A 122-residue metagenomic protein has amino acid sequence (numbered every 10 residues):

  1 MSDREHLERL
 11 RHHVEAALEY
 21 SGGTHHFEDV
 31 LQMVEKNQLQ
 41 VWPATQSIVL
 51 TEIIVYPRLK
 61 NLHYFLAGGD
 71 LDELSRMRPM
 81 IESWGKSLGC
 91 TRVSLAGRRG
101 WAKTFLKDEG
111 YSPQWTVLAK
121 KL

Functional and structural regions predicted by a protein language model:
M1-H25: Short amphipathic alpha-helix that is part of the acyltransferase structural core
E5-E8, H12, E28, D72-P79: Generic alpha-helical secondary structure signal
L18-L39: Active-site rim helix/loop that mediates acceptor-substrate recognition in acyltransferases
G22-G23, A44-L50, R98-A102: Short amphipathic alpha-helical surface micro-motifs
V34-D72: Conserved donor-binding loop and adjoining core beta-sheet/short helix segment in diverse acyl/aminoacyl transferases
P43-S47, G89, Q114: Short glycine/proline-enriched coil/turn segments at helix->beta-strand junctions
L59-E109: Acyl-donor binding region in acyl/amide transferases
A96, S112-L122: Conserved catalytic-core motifs of GNAT/GCN5-like acyltransferases
